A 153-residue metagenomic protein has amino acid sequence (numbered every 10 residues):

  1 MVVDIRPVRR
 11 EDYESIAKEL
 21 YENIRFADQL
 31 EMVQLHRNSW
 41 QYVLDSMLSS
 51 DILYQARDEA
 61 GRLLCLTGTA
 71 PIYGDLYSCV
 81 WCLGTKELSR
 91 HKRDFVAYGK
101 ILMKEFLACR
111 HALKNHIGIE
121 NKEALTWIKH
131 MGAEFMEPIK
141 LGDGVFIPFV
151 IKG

Functional and structural regions predicted by a protein language model:
V2-K18, I24: A short beta-loop-alpha structural element at the N-terminal edge of CoA-dependent acyl/N-acetyltransferase catalytic
L30-D51, E105: Active-site rim helix/loop that mediates acceptor-substrate recognition in acyltransferases
Q55, G61-P71, S78-C79: Conserved beta-strand in the GNAT
C65, E137-K140: A structural microfeature
D75-S89, D94, I147: Conserved acetyl-CoA binding element of GNAT-fold acetyltransferases
V80, L141-G153: C-terminal "cap" of GNAT-fold acetyltransferases
H91-E105, T126, H130: Conserved acetyl-CoA-binding loop-helix of GNAT-fold acetyltransferases
C109, L113-K129, K140-D143: Conserved beta-strand-loop-alpha-helix junction that forms the acyl-donor binding cleft
